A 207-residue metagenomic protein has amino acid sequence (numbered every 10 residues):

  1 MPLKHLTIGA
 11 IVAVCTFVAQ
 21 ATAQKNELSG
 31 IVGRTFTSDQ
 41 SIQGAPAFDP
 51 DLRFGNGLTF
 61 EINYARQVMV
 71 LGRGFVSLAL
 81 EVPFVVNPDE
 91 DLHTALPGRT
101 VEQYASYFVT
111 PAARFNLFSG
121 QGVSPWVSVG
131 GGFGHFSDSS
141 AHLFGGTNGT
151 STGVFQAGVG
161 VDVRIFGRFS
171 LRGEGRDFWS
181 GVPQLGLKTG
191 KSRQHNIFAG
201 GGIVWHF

Functional and structural regions predicted by a protein language model:
M1-K25: Cleavable N-terminal export/targeting peptides
C15-A19, N26, W126, V154-Q156 (+3 more regions): A broad helix-preferring feature
A21-M69, N196-F207: Short glycine/proline- and aromatic-enriched beta-strand/turn motifs that initiate or cap beta-hairpins
N26, L71-G74, Q121-V123, V163 (+1 more regions): Repeated loop/turn-to-beta-strand initiation elements of outer-membrane beta-barrel proteins
L28-R34, L80-V86, V127-F133, V161 (+1 more regions): Transmembrane beta-barrel strands of outer-membrane/channel proteins
D39-R53, F84-S106, G134-G153, W179-I197: Flexible, solvent-exposed loop segments that connect beta-strands
L58-A141, N196-F207: Gram-negative (and chloroplast) outer-membrane scaffold detector with strong preference for beta-barrel transmembrane
R164-F207: Hydrophobic secondary-structure block in the mid-to-C-terminal portion of proteins
